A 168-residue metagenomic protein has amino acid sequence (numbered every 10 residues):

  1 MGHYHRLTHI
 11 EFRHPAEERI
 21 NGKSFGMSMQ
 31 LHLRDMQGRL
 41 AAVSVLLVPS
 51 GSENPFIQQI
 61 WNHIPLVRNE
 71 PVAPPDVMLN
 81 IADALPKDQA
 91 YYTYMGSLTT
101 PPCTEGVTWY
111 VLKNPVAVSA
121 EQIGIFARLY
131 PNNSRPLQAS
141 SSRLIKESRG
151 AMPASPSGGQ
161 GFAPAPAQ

Functional and structural regions predicted by a protein language model:
M1-G26, Q30-Q168: Extracellular or lumenal secretory-pathway regions
